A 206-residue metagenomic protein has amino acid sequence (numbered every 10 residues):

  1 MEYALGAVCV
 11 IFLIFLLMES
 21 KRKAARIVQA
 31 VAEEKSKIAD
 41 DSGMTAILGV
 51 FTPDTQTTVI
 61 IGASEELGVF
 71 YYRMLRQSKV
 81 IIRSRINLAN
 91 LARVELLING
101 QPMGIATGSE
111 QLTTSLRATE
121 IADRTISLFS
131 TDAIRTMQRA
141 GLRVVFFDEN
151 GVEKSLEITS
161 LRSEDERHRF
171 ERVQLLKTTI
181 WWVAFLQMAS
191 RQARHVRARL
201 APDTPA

Functional and structural regions predicted by a protein language model:
Y3-V80: Anionic N-terminal interaction surfaces
T55-V59, N90-A92, I126-L128: Short small/polar-residue motifs
E65-L112: Membrane-proximal soluble helical/coiled-coil segments that couple transmembrane anchors to catalytic or regulatory
V94-A206: Acidic, Ser/Thr- and proline-rich intrinsically disordered linker/docking segments of eukaryotic scaffolds
